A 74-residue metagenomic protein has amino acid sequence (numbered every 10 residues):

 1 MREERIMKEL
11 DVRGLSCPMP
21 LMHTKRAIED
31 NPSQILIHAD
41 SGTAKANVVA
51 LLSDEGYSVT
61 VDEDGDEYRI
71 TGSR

Functional and structural regions predicted by a protein language model:
M1-D30: An N-terminal amphipathic alpha-helical segment
M1-E4, A44, S73: Short, intrinsically disordered low-complexity segments
R2-M7, Q34-A39, D66: Long, contiguous secondary-structure blocks with strong helical propensity
V12, D40, I70: Short glycine/serine/threonine-biased micro-segments
M19, H23, S33-S53: Amphipathic, hydrophobic secondary-structure cores in small proteins
A46-R74: C-terminal structural segments of small proteins and small subunits
